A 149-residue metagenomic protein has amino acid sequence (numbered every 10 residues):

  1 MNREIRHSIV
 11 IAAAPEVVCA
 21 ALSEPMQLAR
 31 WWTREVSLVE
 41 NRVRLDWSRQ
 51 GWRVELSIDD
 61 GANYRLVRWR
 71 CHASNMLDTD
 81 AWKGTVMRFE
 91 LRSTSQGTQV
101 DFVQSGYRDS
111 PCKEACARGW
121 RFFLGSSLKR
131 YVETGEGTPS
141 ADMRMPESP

Functional and structural regions predicted by a protein language model:
M1-N2, W47-R49: Extracellular beta-rich ligand/substrate-recognition surface
M1-S37, P149: Hydrophobic ligand-binding cavity/cleft-lining segments
N2-E4, D101-G106: A short small-residue
E16, A20, Q96, R130: Replace "anionic and nucleotidyl ligands
A29-V39, S48-Q99, S105: Hydrophobic-ligand binding "helix-grip"
V43-L45: N-terminal glycine/threonine-rich, aromatic-flanked beta-hairpin/loop signature
G106-P149: A conserved amphipathic terminal alpha-helix motif
